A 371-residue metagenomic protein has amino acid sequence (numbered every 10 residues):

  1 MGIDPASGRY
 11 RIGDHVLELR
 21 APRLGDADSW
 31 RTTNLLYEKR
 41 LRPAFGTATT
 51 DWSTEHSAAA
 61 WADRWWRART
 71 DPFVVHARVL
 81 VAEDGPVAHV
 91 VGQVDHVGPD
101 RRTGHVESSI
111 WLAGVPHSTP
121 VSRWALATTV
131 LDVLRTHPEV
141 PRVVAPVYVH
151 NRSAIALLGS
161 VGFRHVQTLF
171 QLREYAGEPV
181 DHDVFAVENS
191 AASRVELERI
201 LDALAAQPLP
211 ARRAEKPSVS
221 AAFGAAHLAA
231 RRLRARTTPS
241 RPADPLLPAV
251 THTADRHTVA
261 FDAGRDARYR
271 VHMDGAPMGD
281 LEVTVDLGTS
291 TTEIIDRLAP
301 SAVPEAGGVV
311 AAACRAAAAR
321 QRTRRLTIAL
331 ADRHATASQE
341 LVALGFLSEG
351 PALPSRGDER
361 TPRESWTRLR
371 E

Functional and structural regions predicted by a protein language model:
M1-H117, D132, T136, L172-G307 (+2 more regions): GNAT-family acyltransferases
P120: Conserved polymerase palm-domain catalytic core
R123: Beta-strand-loop-alpha "switch" segments that mediate conformational coupling across diverse proteins
L126-A127, V310: Heptad-repeat coiled-coil signal-transmission/dimerization helices
T129, A154, A313: Aromatic/hydrophobic pocket-lining residues that form π-stacking "cages" and hydrophobic walls in ligand
R142-V147, L326-L330: Conserved hydrophobic beta-strand within the GNAT/NAT acetyltransferase core sheet that lines the active-site cleft
V149-Q167, D332-G350: Conserved active-site alpha-helix within GNAT-family acetyltransferase domains
